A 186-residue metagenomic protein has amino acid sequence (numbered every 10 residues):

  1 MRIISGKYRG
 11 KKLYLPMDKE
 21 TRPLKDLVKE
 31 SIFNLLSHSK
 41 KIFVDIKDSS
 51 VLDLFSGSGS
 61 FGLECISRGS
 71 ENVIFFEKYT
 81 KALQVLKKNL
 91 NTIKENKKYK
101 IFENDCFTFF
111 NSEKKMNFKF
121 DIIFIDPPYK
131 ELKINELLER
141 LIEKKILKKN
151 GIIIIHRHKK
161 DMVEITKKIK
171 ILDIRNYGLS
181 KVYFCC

Functional and structural regions predicted by a protein language model:
M1-C186: Class I S-adenosyl-L-methionine-dependent methyltransferase catalytic core
